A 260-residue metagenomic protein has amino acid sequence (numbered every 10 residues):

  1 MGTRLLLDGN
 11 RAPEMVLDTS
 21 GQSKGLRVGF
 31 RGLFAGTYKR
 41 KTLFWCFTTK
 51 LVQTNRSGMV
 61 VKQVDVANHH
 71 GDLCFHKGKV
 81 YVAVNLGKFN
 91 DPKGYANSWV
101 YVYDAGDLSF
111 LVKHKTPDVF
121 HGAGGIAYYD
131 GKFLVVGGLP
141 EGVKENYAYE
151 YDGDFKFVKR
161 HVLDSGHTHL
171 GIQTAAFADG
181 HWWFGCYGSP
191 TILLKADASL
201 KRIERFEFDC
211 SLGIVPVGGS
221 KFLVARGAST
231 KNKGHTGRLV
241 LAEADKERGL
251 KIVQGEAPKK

Functional and structural regions predicted by a protein language model:
G2-F30, S57: A short helix->beta-strand "capping" segment at the edge of beta-propeller domains
L17-F30, K62-V66, H114-F120, H161-T168 (+1 more regions): Surface loop/turn motifs at the tips and blade-to-blade linkers of beta-strand repeat domains
G21-T49, H69-D72: Beta-strand-rich domains and repeat architectures in extracellular enzymes and scaffolds, especially beta-propellers
L33-G36, D72, A123-G125, I172-T174 (+1 more regions): Conserved beta-strand position repeated once per blade in WD40 beta-propeller domains
R40-K41, K77-G78, D130-K132, D179-H181 (+1 more regions): Short coil/turn segments that connect the beta-strands within blades of beta-propeller domains
F44-C46, F89-S98, L139-N146, Y187-S189 (+1 more regions): Short, solvent-exposed loop/turn segments at conserved positions within beta-propeller repeat blades
G58-S98: Blade-loop segments of beta-propeller domains
Y95-G106, N146-F155, L193-A198, T236-A257: Beta-propeller blade signature
